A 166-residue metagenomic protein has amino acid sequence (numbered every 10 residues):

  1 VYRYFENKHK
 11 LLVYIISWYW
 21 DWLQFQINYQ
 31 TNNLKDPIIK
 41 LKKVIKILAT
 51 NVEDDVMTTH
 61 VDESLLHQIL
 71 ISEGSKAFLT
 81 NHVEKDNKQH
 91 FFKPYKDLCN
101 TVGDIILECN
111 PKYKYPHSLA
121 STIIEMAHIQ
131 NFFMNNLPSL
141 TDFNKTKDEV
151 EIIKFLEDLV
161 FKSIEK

Functional and structural regions predicted by a protein language model:
V1-F5: Short hydrophobic/aromatic patch on the recognition helix
E6-N7, S17: Residue-level detection of the helix-turn-helix DNA-binding "recognition helix"
N7-L12, W22: Short amphipathic alpha-helical segment with a characteristic S/N-K-E followed by hydrophobic residues
Y14, N28-S64, A120: Hydrophobic alpha-helical connector segments
W22, Q26, D55, E73 (+2 more regions): A short secondary-structure junction motif
D54-I71, E125-Q130: Short, solvent-exposed beta-strand-terminating loops
L66-E108, V150: Amphipathic alpha-helical packing segments from all-alpha helical-bundle domains
K96, N100, D104-K112, S121-K166: C-terminal peripheral helix-coil segments that are non-catalytic and often amphipathic
